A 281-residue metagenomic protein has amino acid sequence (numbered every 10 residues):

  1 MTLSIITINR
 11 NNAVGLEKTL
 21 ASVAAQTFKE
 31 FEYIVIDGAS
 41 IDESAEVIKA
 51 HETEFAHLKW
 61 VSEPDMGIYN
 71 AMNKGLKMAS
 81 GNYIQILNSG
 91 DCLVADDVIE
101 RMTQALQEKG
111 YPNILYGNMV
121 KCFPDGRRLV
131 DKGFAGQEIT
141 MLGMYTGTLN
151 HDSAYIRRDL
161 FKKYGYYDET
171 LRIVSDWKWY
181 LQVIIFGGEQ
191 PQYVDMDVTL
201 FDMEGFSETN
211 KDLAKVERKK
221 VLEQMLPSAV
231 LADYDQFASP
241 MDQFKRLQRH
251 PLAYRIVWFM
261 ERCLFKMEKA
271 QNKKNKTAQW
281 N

Functional and structural regions predicted by a protein language model:
M1-K211: Nucleotide-sugar donor-binding/catalytic module of glycosyltransferases that assemble extracellular/cell-envelope
E52, T209-K215, R246-R255: Short, charged low-complexity intrinsically disordered segments located at boundaries of structured domains
G75, I184-G188, F206-S207, L222-M225 (+3 more regions): Short amphipathic alpha-helical patches
A95, D176, Y180-L181, A214 (+4 more regions): Solvent-exposed, non-transmembrane amphipathic alpha-helical segments
D97-A105, L226-V230, N281: Peripheral/terminal regions associated with large enzymatic or DNA-binding modules
M196-D197, F201-E204, E208-Y234: Catalytic core of nucleotide-sugar-dependent glycosyltransferases
P227-S228, D233-N281: Membrane-proximal basic amphipathic "stem/tether" segments
